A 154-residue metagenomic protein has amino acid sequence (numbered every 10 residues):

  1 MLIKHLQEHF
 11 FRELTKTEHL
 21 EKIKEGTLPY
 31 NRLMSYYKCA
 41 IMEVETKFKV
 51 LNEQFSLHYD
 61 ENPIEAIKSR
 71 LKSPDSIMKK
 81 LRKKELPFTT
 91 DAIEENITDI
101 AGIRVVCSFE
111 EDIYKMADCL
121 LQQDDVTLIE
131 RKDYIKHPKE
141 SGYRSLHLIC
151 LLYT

Functional and structural regions predicted by a protein language model:
M1-N96: Charge-rich, low-complexity segments
I97-D99, G142: Short flexible coil/turn linkers enriched for glycine and charged/polar residues that connect secondary-structure
A101-C107: Short cationic amphipathic helices and targeting signals
C107-S108, I113: Mid-length scaffold segments of soluble, non-membrane domains
Y114, V126-I149: Beta-rich nucleic-acid/ligand-interaction surfaces
M116-Q123: Short amphipathic alpha-helices in soluble, non-transmembrane regions that often serve as interface/regulatory elements
Y153-T154: Conserved small/polar residues in nucleotide/adenosyl-binding loops
